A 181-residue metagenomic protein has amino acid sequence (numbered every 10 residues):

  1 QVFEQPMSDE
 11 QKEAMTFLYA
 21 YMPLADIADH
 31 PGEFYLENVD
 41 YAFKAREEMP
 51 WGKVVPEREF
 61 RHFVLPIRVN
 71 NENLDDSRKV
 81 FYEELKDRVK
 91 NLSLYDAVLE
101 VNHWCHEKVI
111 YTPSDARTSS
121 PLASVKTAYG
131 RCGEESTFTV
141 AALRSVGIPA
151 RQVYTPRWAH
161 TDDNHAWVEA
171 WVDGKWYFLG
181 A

Functional and structural regions predicted by a protein language model:
Q1-T127: Secondary-structure boundary elements
E84-L92, A97-H103, T112-L122, T127-A181: Hydrophobic/aromatic-rich core segments of domains that either
